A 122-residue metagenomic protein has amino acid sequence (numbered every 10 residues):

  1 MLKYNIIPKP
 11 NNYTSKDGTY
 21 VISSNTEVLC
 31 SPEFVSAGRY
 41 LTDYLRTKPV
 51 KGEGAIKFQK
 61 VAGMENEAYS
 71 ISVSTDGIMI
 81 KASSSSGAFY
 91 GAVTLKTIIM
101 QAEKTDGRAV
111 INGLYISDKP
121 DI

Functional and structural regions predicted by a protein language model:
M1-D121: Acidic, contiguous N-terminal accessory segments
